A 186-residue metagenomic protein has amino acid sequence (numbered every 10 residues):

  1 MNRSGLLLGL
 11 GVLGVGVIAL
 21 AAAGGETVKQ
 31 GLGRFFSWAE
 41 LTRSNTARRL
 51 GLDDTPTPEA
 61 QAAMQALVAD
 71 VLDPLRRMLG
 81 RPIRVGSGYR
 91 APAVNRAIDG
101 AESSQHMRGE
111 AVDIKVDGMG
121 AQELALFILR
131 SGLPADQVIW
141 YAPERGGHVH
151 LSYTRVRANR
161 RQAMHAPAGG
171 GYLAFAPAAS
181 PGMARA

Functional and structural regions predicted by a protein language model:
M1, G24-Q30, S180-A186: Acidic, glycine/proline-rich intrinsically disordered low-complexity segments
M1-S4, G118-G120: Short, surface-exposed tryptophan/glycine-enriched loops that mediate extracellular molecular recognition
N2-T27: Single-pass alpha-helical membrane anchors
K29-P82: Active-site acidic/histidine clusters and adjacent loop/turn architecture that either coordinate catalytic ions
M64-V71, V94, E110, G120 (+1 more regions): Amphipathic alpha-helical interface surfaces
G80-Y89, D136-Y141: Surface-exposed patches in mature extracellular/periplasmic domains of secreted proteins
Y89-V112: Short, surface-exposed glycine/acidic/tryptophan-bearing loops
S103, R108-E110, V116-A186: Catalytic cores and adjacent binding grooves of peptidoglycan-active enzymes
